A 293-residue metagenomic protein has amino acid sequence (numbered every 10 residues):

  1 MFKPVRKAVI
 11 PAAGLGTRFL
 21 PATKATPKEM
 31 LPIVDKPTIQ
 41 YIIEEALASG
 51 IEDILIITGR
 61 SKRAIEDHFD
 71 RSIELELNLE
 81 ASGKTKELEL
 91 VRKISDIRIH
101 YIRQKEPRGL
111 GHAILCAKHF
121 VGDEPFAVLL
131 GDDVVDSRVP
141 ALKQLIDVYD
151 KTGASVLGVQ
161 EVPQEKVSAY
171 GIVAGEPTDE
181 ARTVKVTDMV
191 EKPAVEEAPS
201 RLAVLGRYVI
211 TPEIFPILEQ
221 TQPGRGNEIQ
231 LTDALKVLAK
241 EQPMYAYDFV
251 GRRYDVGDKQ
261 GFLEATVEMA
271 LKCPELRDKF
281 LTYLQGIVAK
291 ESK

Functional and structural regions predicted by a protein language model:
F2-I10, R18, P32, K36-V128 (+1 more regions): Conserved N-terminal catalytic core of the sugar/cofactor nucleotidyltransferase
F2-V5, P125, E180-K185, P199-K293: Conserved alpha/beta core of the MobA/IspD/sugar-nucleotide pyrophosphorylase nucleotidyltransferase superfamily
L15, D133: Active-site metal-binding loops of divalent metal-dependent hydrolases
M30, I99-Y101, S155, M244-A246 (+1 more regions): Conserved beta-strand scaffold positions in the cores of enzyme catalytic domains, especially in NTP/NDP-utilizing
A48, D70, E74, H119-G122 (+7 more regions): Generic secondary-structure signature for well-ordered alpha-helical cores
E87-I97, P177-T183, V237-A239: Short, conserved catalytic or adaptor-binding loops enriched in Gly and charged residues
D136-P216, T221, R225: Conserved core of the sugar-phosphate nucleotidyltransferase
